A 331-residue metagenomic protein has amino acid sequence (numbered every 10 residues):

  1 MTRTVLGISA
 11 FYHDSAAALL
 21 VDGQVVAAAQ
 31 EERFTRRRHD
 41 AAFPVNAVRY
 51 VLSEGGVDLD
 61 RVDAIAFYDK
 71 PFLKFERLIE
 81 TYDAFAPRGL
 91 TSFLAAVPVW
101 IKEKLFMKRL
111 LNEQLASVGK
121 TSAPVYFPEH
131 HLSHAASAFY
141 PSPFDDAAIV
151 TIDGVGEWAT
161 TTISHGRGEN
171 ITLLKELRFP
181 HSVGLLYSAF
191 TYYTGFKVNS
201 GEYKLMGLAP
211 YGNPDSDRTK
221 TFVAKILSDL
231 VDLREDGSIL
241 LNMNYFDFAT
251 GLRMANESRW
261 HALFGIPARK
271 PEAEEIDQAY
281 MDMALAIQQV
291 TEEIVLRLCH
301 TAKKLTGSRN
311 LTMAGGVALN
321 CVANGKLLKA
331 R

Functional and structural regions predicted by a protein language model:
M1-R331: Short acidic/glycine-rich loops and adjacent helix/strand connectors that line catalytic pockets where negatively
